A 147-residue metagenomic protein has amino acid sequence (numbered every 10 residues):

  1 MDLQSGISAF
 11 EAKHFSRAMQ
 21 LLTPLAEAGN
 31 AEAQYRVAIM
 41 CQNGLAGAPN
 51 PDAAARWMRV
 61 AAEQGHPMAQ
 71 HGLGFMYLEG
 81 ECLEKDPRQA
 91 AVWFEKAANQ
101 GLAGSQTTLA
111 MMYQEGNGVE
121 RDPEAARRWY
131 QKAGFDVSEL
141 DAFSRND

Functional and structural regions predicted by a protein language model:
M1-A28, I39-N43: Alpha-helical segment of the N-proximal tetratricopeptide repeat
D2-L3, S8, R36-N43, G47 (+4 more regions): Hydrophobic face of amphipathic alpha-helices that form TPR/SEL1-like repeat modules and related alpha-solenoid
E11-Q20, A48-W57, E84-W93, E120-Y130: Structural signature of tandem alpha-helical TPR/SEL1-like repeats, specifically the intra-repeat loop/turn
K13-H14, E27-N30, N43-L45, N50 (+6 more regions): Short helix-capping/linker turns of helical repeat alpha-solenoids
P24-L25, R59-A61, E95-A97, K132-A133: Canonical positions in the second alpha-helix
A31-E32, R36-L45, P51-E84, R88-E95: Alpha-helical adaptor scaffolds
T107, M111, E120-S138: TPR/TPR-like (Sel1-like) alpha-helical repeat modules
